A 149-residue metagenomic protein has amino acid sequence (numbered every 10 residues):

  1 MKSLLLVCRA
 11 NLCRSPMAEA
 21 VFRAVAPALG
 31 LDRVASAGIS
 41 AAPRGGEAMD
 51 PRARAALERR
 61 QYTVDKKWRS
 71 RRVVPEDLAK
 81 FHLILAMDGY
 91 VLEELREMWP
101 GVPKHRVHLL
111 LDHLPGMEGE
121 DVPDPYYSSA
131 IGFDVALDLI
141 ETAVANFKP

Functional and structural regions predicted by a protein language model:
M1-K80: Conserved active-site segments centered on acidic
S15, D88-G89: Helix N-cap/beta->alpha junction signal
L83, G89-P149: Phosphate-binding/catalytic loops
